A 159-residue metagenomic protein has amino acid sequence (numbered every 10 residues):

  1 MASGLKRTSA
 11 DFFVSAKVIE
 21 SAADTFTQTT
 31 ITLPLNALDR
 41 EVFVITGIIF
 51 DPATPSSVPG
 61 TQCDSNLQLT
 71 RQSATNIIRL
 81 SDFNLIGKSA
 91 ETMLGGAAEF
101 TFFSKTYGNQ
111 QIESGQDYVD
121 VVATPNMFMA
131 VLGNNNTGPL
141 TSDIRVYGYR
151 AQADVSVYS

Functional and structural regions predicted by a protein language model:
M1-S159: Beta-strand-centric surfaces of beta-sandwich/beta-rich domains
